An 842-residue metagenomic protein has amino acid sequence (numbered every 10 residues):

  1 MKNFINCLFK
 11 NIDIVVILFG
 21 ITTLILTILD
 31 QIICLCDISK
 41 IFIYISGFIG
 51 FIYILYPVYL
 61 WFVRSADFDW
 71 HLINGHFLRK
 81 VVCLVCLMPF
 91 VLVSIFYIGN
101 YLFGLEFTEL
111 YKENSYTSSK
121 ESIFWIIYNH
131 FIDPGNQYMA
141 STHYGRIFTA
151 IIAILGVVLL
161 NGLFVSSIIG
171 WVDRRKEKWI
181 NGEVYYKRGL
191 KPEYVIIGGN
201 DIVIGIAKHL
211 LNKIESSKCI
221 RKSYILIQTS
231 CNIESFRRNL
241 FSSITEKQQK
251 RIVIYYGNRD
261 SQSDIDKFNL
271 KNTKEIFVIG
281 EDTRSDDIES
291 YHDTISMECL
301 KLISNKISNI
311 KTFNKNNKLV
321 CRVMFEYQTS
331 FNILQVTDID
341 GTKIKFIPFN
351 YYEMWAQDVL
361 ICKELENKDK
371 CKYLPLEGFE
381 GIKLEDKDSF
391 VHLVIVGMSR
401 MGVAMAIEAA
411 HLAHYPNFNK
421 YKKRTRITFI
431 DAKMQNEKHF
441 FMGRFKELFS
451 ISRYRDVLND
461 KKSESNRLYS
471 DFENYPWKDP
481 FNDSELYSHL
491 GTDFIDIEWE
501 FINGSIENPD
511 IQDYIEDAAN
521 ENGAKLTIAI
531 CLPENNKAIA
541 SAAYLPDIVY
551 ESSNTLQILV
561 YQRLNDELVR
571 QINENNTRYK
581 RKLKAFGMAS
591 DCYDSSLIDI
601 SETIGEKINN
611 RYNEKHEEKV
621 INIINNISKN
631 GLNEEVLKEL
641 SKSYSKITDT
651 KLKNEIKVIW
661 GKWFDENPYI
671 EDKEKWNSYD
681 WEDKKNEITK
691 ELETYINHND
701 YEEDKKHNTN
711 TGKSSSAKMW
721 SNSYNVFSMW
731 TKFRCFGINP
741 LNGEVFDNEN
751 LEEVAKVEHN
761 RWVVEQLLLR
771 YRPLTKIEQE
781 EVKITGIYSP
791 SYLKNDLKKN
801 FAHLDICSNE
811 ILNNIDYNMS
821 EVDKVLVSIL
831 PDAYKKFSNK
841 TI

Functional and structural regions predicted by a protein language model:
N3-G20, T27-P89, L102-K120, F124 (+11 more regions): Cytosolic regulatory regions of ion transport systems
P89-G99: Transmembrane signal-anchor helices characteristic of membrane glycosylation enzymes that use polyprenol
W125-N129: Short amphipathic alpha-helical coupling elements at transmembrane boundaries
L793, L797-A802: Short, conserved helix/loop micro-motifs enriched in His/Cys and acidic residues
D805: Charged substrate- and nucleic-acid-binding regions of tRNA-handling and nucleotidyl-transfer enzymes, centered on
